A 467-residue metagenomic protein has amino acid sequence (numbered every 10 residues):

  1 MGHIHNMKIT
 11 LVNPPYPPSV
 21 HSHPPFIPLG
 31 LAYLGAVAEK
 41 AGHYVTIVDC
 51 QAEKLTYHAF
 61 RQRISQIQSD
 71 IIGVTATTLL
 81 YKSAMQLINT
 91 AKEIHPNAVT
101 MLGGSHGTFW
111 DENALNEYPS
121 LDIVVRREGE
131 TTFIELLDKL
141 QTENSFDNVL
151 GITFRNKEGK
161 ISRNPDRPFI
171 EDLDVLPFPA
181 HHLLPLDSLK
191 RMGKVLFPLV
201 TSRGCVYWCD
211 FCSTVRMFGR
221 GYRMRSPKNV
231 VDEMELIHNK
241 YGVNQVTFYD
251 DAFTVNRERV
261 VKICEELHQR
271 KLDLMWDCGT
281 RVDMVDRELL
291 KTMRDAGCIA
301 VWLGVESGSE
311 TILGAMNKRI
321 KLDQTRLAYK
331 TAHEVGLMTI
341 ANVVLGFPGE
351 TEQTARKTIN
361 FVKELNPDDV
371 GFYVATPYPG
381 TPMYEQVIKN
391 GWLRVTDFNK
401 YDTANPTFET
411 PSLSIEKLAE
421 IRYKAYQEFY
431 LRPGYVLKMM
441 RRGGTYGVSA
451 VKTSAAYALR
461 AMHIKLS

Functional and structural regions predicted by a protein language model:
G2-N6, L11, Y44, R61 (+5 more regions): Radical SAM enzyme core and accessory elements
M7-T10, P15-P18, F146-V149, R155-T201: N-terminal [4Fe-4S]-dependent radical SAM core
K8, P24, V37-D172, T376 (+1 more regions): Glycine-rich beta-alpha loop elements in corrinoid/cobalamin-binding modules across cobalamin-dependent enzymes
P18-V20, D111, K157, Y207 (+6 more regions): Flexible glycine/acidic-rich beta-alpha junction loops that bind and position SAM and/or redox cofactors in anaerobic
F26, D174, F178-F347, T351 (+1 more regions): Radical SAM [4Fe-4S] cluster-binding motif and immediate context
Q68-S69, V243, P367: Proline-aspartate-enriched helix->loop->beta-strand connector
D111-E117, L289, G349-K363: Catalytic cores of alpha/beta
G129, L290-G308, D368-P377, D397: Non-cysteine beta-strand/loop elements that form the S-adenosyl-L-methionine
